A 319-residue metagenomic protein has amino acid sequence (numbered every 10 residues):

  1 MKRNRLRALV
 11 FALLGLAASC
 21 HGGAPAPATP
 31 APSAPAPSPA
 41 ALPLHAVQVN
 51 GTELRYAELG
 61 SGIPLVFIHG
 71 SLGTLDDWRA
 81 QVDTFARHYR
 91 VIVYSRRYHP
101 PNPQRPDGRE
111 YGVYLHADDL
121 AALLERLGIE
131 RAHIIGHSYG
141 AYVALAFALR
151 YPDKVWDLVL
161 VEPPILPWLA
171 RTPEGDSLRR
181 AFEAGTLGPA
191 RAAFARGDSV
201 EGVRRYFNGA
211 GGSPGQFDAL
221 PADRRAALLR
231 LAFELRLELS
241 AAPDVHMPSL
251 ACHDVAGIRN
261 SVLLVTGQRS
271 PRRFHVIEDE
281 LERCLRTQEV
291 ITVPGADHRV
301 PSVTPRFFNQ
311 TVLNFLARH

Functional and structural regions predicted by a protein language model:
K2-L9, L14-L65, R87-Y89, A317-H319: Alpha/beta-hydrolase fold catalytic core
Q48-R109, L123: Conserved HGGG/HGGXW glycine-rich cap/lid loop of the alpha/beta-hydrolase fold
I92-Y139, Q310: Active-site loop/oxyanion-hole signature of alpha/beta-hydrolase fold enzymes
E130-L169: Conserved hydrolase catalytic core segment
V161-A195: A catalytic-pocket lid/entrance helix-loop region that shapes and gates access to the active site across common
A195-R236: Conserved alpha/beta-hydrolase catalytic His-Asp/Glu region
A226-R283, E289-T292: Conserved serine/cysteine hydrolase catalytic core
R286-H319: Catalytic active-site module of serine/aspartate enzymes centered on a nucleophile-bearing elbow/loop
